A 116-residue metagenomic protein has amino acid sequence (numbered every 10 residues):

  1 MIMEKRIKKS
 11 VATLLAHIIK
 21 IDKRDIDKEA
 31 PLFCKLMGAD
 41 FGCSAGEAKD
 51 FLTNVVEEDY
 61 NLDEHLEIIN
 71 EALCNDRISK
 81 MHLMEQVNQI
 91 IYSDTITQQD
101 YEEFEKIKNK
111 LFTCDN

Functional and structural regions predicted by a protein language model:
M1-N116: Small-residue-enriched hydrophobic alpha-helices in membranes
